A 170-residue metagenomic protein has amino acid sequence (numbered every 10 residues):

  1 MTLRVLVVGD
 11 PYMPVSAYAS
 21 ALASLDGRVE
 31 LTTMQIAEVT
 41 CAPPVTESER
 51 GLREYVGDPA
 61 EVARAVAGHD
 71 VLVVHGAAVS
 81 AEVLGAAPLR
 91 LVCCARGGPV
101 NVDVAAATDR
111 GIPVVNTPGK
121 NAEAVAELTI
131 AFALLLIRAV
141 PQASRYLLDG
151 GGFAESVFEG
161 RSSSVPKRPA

Functional and structural regions predicted by a protein language model:
M1-H69: N-terminal glycine-/charge-rich "phosphate-binding" loop or analogous flexible N-terminal tail
V15-S16, V79-A81, V100-D103: Short, well-ordered alpha-helical microsegments
D70-V71, L91: Structural motif
G76: Short His-centered aromatic/hydrophobic patch
L84-P88: Short, conserved loop/helix-junction motifs that constitute active-site signature segments in enzyme catalytic cores
L89-D103: ADP-ribose/adenylate-binding Rossmann-like module
V100-I112: Rossmann-fold NAD(P)-binding glycine/threonine-rich loop
R110, P118-A170: Phosphate-binding beta-alpha-beta segment of Rossmann-like dinucleotide-binding domains, i.e., the NAD(P)
